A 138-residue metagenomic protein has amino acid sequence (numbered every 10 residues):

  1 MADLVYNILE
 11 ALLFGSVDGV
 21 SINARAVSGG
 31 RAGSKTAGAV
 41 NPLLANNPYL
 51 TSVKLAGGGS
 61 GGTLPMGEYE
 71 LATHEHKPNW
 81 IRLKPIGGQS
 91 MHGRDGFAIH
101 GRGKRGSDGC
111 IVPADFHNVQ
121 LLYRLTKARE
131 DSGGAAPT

Functional and structural regions predicted by a protein language model:
M1-D95: Gly/Pro-biased beta-strand-loop elements
G62-E68, A72-T138: Exported/periplasmic cell-wall-interacting domains
